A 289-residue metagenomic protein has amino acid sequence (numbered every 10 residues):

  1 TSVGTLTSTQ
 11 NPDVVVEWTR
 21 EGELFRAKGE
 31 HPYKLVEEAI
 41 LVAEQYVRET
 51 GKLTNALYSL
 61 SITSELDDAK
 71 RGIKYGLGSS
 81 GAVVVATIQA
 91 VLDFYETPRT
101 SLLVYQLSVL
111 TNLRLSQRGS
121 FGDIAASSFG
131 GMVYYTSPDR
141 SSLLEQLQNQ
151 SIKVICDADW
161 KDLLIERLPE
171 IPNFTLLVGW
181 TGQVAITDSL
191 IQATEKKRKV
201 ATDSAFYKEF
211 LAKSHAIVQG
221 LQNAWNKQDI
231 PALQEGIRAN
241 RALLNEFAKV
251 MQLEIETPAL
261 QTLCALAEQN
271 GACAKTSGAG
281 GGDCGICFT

Functional and structural regions predicted by a protein language model:
S2-T54, S59, T63-R71, F94-Y95 (+3 more regions): C-terminal nucleotide
G76-T97: DPxDG-like acidic metal-binding loop motif
